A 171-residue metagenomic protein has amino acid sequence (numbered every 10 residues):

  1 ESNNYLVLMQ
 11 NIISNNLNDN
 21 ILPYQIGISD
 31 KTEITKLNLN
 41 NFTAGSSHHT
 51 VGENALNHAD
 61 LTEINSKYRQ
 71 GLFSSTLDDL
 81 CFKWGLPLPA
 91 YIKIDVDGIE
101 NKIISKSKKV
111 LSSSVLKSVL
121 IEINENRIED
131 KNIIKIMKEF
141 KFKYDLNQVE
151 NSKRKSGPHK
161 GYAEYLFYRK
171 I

Functional and structural regions predicted by a protein language model:
E1-I171: Phosphate/nucleotide-binding beta-alpha loop and adjacent structural elements of enzyme active sites
